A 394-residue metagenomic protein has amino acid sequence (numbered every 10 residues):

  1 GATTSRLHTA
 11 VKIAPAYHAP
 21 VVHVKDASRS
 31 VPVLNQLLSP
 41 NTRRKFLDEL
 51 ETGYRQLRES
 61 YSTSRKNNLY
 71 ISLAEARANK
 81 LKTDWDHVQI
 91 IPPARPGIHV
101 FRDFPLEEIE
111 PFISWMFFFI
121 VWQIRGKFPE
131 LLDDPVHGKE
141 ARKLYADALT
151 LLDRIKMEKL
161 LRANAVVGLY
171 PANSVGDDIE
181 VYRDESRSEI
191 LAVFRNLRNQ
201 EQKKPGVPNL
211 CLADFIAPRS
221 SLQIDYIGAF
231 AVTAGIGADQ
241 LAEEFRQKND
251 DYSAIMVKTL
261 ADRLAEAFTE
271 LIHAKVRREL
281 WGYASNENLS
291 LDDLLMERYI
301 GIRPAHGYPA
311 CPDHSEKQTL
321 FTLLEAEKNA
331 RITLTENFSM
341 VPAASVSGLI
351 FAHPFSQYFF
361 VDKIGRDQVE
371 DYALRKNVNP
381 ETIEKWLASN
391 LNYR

Functional and structural regions predicted by a protein language model:
A2-S5, H23-K25: Conserved phosphate-binding/catalytic loops in two-lobed NTP-binding clefts
T3-Y17: Glycine-rich, charge-decorated loop segments at or immediately adjacent to ligand/cofactor-binding or catalytic sites
L7, V11, S28-P32, D262 (+1 more regions): Residues on a specific face of well-ordered alpha-helices
I13-S28: Structural recognition of alpha->loop->beta junctions
A14, N35, S39-R43, I124-K127 (+5 more regions): Non-catalytic alpha-helical coupling and interface elements of nucleotide-dependent molecular machines and regulators
K25-I255, T259, R278-L280, L289: Active-site loops and adjacent core secondary-structure elements that bind or stabilize anionic groups
N209-F215, S220-R394: C-terminal accessory domains/tails appended to large, multi-domain proteins
